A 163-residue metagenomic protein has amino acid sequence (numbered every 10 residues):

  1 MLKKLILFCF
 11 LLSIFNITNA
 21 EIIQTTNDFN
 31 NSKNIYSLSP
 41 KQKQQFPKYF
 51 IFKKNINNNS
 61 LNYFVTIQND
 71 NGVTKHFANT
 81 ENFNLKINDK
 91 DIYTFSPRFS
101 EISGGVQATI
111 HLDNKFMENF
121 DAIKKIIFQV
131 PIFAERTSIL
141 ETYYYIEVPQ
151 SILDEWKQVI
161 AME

Functional and structural regions predicted by a protein language model:
M1-K3, I22: N-terminal hydrophobic targeting signals that begin at the initiator methionine
K4-I14: Sec-dependent N-terminal signal peptides
N19-E163: A generic "folded-domain core" signal
